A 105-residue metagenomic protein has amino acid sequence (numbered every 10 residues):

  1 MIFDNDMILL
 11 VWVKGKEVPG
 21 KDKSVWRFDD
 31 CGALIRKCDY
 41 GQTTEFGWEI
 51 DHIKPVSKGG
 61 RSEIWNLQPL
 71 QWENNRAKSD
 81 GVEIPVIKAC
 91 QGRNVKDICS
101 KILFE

Functional and structural regions predicted by a protein language model:
M1-Y40: Short, charged surface segments at domain edges that flank catalytic/cofactor-binding sites
I2, K58-R61: Short N-terminal micro-motifs specific to bacterial/archaeal maturation and metal-cluster initiation sites
V18-G20, S57, K78-V82: Substrate-binding/catalytic groove segments of enzymes that remodel or degrade extracellular structural polymers
I35, S62-E63: Short, flexible micro-motifs
Q42-K58, W65-N74: Histidine-centered catalytic micro-motifs used for acid/base chemistry in nuclease and nucleotide-processing active
E63-V95: Short Cys/His-centered divalent metal-binding micro-motifs
R93-E105: Short Fe-S-cluster ligation motifs
